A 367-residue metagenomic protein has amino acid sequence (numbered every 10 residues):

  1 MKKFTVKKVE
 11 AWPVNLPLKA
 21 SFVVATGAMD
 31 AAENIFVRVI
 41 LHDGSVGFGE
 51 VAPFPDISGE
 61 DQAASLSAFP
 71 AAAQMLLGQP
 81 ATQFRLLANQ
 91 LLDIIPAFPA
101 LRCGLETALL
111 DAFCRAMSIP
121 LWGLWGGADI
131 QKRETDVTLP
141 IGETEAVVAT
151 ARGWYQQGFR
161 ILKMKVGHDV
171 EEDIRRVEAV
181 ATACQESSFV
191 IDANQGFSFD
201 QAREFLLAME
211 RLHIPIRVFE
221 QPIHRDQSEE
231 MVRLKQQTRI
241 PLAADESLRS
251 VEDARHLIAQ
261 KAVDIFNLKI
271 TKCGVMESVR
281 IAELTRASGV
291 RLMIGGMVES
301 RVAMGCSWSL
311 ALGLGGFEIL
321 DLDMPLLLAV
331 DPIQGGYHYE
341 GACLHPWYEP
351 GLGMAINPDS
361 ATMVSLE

Functional and structural regions predicted by a protein language model:
K2-V9, V14-L18, A32-N34, Q260 (+1 more regions): Flexible C-terminal active-site loop/helix
V6, V37, G44, L105 (+9 more regions): Conserved, mostly hydrophobic/aromatic
K8, I40-A116: Metal- or metallocofactor-binding catalytic centers and their adjacent structured scaffolds across diverse enzyme
S21-G27: Short, P/G- and charge-enriched loop/turn segments at secondary-structure junctions
F113-P140, I356: Catalytic pocket of metal/acid-base enzymes, prominently hydrolases
Q131-A146, V166-G167, S198, A243: Active-site mouth loops of central-metabolism enzymes
W154-L162: Catalytic domains of carbohydrate-active enzymes, especially glycoside hydrolases
M164-A303, V330-P332, Y337-Y339: Catalytic core of soluble alpha/beta enzymes
